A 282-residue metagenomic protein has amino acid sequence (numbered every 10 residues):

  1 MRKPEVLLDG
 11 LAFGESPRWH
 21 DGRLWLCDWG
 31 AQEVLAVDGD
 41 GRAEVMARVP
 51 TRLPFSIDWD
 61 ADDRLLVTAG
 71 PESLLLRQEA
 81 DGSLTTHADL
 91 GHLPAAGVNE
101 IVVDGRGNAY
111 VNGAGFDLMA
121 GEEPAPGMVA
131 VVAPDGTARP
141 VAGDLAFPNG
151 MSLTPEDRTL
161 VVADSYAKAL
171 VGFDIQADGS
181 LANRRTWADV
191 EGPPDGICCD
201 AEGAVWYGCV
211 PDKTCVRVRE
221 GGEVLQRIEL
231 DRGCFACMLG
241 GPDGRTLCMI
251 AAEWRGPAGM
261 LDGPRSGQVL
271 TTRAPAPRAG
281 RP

Functional and structural regions predicted by a protein language model:
M1-K3, G41-V45, D81-T86, V132-R139 (+3 more regions): Beta-strand initiation motifs
L8-R23, V49-A69, H92-F116, P126-M128 (+4 more regions): Beta-rich, blade/repeat-based domains predominating in secreted/periplasmic proteins but also intracellular
W25-R48: Beta-propeller domains
W29-G30, G70-P71, F116-G127, S165-K168 (+2 more regions): Short, solvent-exposed loop/turn segments at conserved positions within beta-propeller repeat blades
E33-L35, L74-L76, A120, G127-A130 (+3 more regions): A short loop-to-beta-strand structural motif that recurs across blades of beta-propeller domains
S152-A169, F173, A177, L181-R184: Glycine- and Gly-Pro-enriched alpha-helical subdomains that act as flexible, kink-prone "lid/hinge" or packing modules
K168-A169, F173, L181-R184, A188-E223: Loop/turn-rich, solvent-exposed surfaces of beta-rich toroidal or solenoidal domains
M238-P282: Blade-level signature of beta-propeller repeat domains, shared across WD40, Kelch, NHL, RCC1 and BNR/Asp-box propellers
